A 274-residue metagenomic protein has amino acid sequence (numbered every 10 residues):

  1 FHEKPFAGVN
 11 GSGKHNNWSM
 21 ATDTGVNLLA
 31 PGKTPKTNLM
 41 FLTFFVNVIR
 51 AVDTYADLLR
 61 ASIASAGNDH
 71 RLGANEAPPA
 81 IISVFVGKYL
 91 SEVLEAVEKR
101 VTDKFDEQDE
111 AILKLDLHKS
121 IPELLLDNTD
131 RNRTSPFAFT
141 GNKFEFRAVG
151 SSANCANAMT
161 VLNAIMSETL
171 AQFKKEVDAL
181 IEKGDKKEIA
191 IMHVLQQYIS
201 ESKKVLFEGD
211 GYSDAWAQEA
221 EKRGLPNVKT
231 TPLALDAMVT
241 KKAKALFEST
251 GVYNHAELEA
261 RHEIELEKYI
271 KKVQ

Functional and structural regions predicted by a protein language model:
F1-P35, F41-N47: Helix-rich catalytic cores of soluble enzyme domains
P5-F6, N10-S12, G25, M40 (+1 more regions): Acidic, glycine-enriched catalytic cores built around paired aspartates
